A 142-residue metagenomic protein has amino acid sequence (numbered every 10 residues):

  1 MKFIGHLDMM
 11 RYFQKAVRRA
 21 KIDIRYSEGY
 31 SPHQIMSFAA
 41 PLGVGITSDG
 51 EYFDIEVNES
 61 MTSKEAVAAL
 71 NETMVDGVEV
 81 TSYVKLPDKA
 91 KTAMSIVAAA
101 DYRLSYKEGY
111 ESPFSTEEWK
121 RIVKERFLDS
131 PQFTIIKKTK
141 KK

Functional and structural regions predicted by a protein language model:
M1-S37: N-terminal, positively charged regions that mediate nucleic acid binding
F3, G45, A93-S95: Short, solvent-exposed beta-strand/turn "edge" segments of beta-rich domains on protein surfaces
R11, K15, A40, E51-F53 (+2 more regions): N-terminal, well-ordered alpha-helical segments
R19-I22, Y52-D54, S82-K85, E108: Short, surface-exposed, polar/charged, turn-prone segments marking secondary-structure boundaries
A20, P32-Q34, D49-F53, D76 (+1 more regions): A generic structural signal for short beta-strands and their flanking turns/coil linkers
R25-V57: Short, charge-patterned binding micro-sites
E59-M61: Extracellular/periplasmic head regions of type IV pilus-like filament subunits
S63-K142: Internal, well-folded beta-alpha domain core
